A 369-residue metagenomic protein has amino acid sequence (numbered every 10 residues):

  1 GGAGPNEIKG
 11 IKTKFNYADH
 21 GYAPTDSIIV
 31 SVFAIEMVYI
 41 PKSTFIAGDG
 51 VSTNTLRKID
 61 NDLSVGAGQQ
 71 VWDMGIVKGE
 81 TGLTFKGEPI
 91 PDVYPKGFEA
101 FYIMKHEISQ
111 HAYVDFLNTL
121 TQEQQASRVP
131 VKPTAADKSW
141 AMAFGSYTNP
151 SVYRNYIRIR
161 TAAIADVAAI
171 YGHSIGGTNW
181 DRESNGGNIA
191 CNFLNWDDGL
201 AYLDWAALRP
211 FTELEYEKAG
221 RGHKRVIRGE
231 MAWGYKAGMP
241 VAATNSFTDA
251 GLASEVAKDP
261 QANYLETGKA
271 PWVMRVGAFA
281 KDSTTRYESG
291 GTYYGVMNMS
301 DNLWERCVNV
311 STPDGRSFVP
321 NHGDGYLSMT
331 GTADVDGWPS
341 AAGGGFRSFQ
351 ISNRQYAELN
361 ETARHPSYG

Functional and structural regions predicted by a protein language model:
G1-I35, D62-M297: Short aromatic-cysteine micro-motif
A34-T44, D49, T292-Y294, S300-N302 (+1 more regions): Conserved SET/PR-domain catalytic core that frames the SAM/AdoMet-binding pocket
M37, K42-S43, V51-T55, Q69-V71 (+1 more regions): Hydrophobic helix-coil surface modules that form long, contiguous segments used for peptide/substrate interaction
T44-I46, I108-S109, E217, A237-M239 (+2 more regions): Solvent-exposed loop/turn segments at secondary-structure junctions within structured extracellular/periplasmic domains
F45, I108, N118-Q122, K224 (+2 more regions): Acidic glycine-/aspartate-rich tracts in secreted/extracellular proteins
I46-L56, Q110-A112, M239-A242, D314-G315 (+1 more regions): Short, solvent-exposed loop/turn elements at domain surfaces
S52-S64, R316-G323: Short Gly/aromatic-enriched secondary-structure transition segments
M299-G369: Surface-exposed recognition segments
